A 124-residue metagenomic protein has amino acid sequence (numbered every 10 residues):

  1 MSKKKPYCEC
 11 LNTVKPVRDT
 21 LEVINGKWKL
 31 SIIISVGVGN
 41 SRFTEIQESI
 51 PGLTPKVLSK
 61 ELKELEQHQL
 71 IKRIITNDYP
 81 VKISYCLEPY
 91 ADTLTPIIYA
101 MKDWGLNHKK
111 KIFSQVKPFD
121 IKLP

Functional and structural regions predicted by a protein language model:
S2-K3, D92-P124: Amphipathic alpha-helical dimerization/coiled-coil segments that flank or bridge DNA-binding/regulatory modules
C8-V57, S84: N-terminal helix-turn-helix DNA-binding core of bacterial DNA-binding proteins
G37, T76-N77: N-terminal secretory/targeting leader peptides
L58, L62-L65: Basic amphipathic alpha-helical segments that dock to polyanions
Q69: Glycine-centered, phosphate/nucleic-acid-interacting loop/turn motifs that mediate DNA/RNA or nucleotide
R73: Short beta-strand "wing" residues that participate in macromolecule-binding interfaces
N77-M101: Basic, amphipathic "hinge/linker" alpha-helix immediately C-terminal to the N-terminal HTH DNA-binding motif
